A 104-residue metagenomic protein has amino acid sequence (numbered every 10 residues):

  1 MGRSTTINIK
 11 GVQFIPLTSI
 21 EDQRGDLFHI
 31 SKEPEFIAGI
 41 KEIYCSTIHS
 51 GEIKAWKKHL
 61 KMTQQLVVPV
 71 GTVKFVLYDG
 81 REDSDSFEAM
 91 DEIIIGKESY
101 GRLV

Functional and structural regions predicted by a protein language model:
M1-S99: Non-catalytic, conserved peripheral segments adjacent to functional cores
Y100-V104: Short, intrinsically disordered, charge-balanced linker/junction segments flanking boundaries in proteins
